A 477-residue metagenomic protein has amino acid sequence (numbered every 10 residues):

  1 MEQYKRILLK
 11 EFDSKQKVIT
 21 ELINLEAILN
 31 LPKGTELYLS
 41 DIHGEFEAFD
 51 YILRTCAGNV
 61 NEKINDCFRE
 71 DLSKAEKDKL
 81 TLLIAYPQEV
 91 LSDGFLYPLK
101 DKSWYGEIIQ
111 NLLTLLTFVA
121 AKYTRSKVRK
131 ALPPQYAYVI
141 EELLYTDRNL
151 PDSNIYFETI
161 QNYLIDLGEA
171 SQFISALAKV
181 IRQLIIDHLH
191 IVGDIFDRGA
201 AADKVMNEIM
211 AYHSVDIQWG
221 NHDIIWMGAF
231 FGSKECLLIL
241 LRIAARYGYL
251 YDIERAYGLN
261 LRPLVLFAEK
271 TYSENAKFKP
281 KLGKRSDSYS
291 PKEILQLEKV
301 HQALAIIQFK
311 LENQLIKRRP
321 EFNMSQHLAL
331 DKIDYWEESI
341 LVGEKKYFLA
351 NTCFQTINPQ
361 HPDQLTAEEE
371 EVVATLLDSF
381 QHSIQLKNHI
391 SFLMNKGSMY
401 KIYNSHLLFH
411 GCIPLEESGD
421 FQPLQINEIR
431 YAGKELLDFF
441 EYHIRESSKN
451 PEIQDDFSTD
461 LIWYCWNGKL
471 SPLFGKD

Functional and structural regions predicted by a protein language model:
M1-D477: Feature recognizes metal-dependent phosphohydrolase scaffolds
